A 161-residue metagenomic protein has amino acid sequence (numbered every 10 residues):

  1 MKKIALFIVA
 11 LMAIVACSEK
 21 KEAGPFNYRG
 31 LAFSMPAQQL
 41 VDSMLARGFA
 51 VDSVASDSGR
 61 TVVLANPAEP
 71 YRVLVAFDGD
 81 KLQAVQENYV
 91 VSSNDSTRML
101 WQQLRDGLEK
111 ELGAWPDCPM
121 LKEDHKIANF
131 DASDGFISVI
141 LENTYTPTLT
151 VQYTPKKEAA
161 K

Functional and structural regions predicted by a protein language model:
M1-I4: Positively charged n-region of N-terminal signal peptides that target proteins for export
L6-V9: Sec-dependent N-terminal signal peptides
A13-A16: C-terminal motif of bacterial Sec signal peptides marking the signal peptidase cleavage site
K20-D57, Y89-K161: Non-cytosolic coordination micro-motifs
F33, S58-A68: Charged, low-complexity intrinsically disordered tails and linkers
A65-Q102: Mid-chain, structured segments of secreted extracytoplasmic proteins
